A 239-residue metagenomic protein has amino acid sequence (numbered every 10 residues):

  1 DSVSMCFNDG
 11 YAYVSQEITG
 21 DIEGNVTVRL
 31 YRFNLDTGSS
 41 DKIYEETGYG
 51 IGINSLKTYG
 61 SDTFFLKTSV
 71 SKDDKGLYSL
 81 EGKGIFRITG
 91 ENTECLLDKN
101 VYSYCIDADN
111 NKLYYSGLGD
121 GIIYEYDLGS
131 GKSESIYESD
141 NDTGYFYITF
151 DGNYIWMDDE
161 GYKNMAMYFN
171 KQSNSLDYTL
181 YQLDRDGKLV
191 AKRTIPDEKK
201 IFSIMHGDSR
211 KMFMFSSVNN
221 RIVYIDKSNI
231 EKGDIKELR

Functional and structural regions predicted by a protein language model:
D1-N8, Y49-G60, K99-D109, D142-G152 (+2 more regions): Repeated scaffold domains used in trafficking and secretory/extracellular systems, primarily beta-propellers
Y13-Q16, F65-K67, S79, Y114-S116 (+3 more regions): Residue position within the beta-strands of beta-propeller blades
D21-T27, K72-G82, L118-D120, M167-L176 (+1 more regions): Short, solvent-exposed loop/turn segments at conserved positions within beta-propeller repeat blades
R29-Y31, G84-F86, I122-Y124, T179-Y181 (+1 more regions): A short loop-to-beta-strand structural motif that recurs across blades of beta-propeller domains
N34-G38, I88-N92, D127-G131, D184-K188 (+1 more regions): Short loop/turn segments that connect beta-strands within beta-propeller blades
S39-E45, N92-L97, K132-E138, L189-T194 (+1 more regions): A short beta-strand motif characteristic of beta-propeller blades
D159-F169: Loop/turn-rich, solvent-exposed surfaces of beta-rich toroidal or solenoidal domains
I204-D208, M212-R239: Blade-level signature of beta-propeller repeat domains, shared across WD40, Kelch, NHL, RCC1 and BNR/Asp-box propellers
